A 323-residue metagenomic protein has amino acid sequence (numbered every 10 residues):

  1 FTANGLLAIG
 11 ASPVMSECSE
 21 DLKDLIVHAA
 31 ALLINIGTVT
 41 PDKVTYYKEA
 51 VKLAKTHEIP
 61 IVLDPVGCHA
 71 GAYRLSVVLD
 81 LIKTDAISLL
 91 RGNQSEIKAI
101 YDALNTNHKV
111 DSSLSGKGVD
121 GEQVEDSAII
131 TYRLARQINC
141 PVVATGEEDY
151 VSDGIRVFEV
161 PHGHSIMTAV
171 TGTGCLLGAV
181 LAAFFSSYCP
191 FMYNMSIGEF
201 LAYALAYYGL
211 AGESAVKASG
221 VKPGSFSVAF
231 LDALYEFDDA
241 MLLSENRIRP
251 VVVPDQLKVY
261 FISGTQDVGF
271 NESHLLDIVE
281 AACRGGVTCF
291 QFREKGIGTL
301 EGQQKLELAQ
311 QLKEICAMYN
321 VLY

Functional and structural regions predicted by a protein language model:
F1-T2, A8-P13, E20, V253-Y323: Conserved N-terminal beta1-alpha1 strand-loop-helix module at the mouth
G5-H57, L63: Active-site cofactor/substrate anionic-group-binding motifs, chiefly glycine- and Lys/Arg-rich phosphate-binding loops
A31, P60-V62, L89, P141 (+3 more regions): Structural preference for beta-strand elements that scaffold enzyme active sites
A72-V157, Q304-Y323: Conserved phosphate/ATP/ADP-binding segment of small-molecule kinases
A99, T171-A206: Short, small-residue alpha-helix embedded
I130-A135, Y193-A211, F230-L231: Short, well-structured alpha-helical segments that form the helix of a local strand-helix-strand
V160-G172: Short pre-catalytic strand/loop immediately N-terminal to key active-site residues, enriched for Gly-Thr
G209-P254: Charged C-terminal helix
